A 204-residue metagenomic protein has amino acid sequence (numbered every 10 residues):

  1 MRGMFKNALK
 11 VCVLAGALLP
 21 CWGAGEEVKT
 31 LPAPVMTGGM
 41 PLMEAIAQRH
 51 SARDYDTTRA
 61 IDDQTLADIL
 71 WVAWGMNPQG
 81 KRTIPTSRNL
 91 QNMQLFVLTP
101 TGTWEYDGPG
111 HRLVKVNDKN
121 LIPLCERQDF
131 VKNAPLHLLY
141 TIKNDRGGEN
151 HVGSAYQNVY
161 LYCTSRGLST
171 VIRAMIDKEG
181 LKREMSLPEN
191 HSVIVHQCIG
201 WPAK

Functional and structural regions predicted by a protein language model:
R2-C12: Bacterial N-terminal signal peptides that target proteins for export
F5, P78-R82, L168-S169: Short secondary-structure capping/junction motifs at helix and strand boundaries
K10-P20: Bacterial N-terminal signal peptides
A24-A134: N-terminal amphipathic, basic helical "cap/leader" segment at the start of enzyme domains
R49, I69, L95, L136-L138 (+2 more regions): Small-aliphatic-rich amphipathic alpha-helix that forms the alpha element of a beta-alpha
T101, K143-N144, P202-A203: Short loop segments at secondary-structure junctions
S186-K204: A glycine-rich helix N-cap at a beta->alpha junction
